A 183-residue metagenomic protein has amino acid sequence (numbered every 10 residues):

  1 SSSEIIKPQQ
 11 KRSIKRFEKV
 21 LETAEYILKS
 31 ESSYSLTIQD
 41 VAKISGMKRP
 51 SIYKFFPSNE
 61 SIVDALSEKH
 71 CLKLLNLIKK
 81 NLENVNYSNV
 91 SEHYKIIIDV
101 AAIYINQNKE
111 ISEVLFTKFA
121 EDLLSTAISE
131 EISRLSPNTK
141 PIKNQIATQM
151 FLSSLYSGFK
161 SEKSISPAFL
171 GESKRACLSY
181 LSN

Functional and structural regions predicted by a protein language model:
S1-K15: N-terminal intrinsically disordered/low-complexity leader segments
S13-A24, V41, L66-H70, L74: Generic hydrophobic, amphipathic alpha-helix propensity
K19, I27-S61, A65: Helix-turn-helix
L28, S61-K73, L77, L115: Alpha-helical DNA-contacting segments of helix-turn-helix folds
A65, K79-N106: Hydrophobic alpha-helical connector segments
K95-L123, S157: Amphipathic alpha-helical segments used for helix-helix packing
I96, F116-T148, A168-L178: Amphipathic alpha-helical packing segments from all-alpha helical-bundle domains
Q107, T148-P167, L178-N183: Amphipathic C-terminal alpha-helical segment
